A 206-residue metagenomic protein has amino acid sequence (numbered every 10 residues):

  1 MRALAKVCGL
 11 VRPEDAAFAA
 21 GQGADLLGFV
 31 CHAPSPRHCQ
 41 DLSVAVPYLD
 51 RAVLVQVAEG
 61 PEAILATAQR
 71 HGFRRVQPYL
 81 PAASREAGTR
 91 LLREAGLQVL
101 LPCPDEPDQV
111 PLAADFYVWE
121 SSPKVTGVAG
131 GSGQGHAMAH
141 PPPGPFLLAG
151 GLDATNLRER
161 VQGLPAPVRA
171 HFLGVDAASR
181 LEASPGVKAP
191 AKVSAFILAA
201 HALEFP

Functional and structural regions predicted by a protein language model:
M1-W119, K124-L148, L152-P206: Conserved N-terminal beta1-alpha1 strand-loop-helix module at the mouth
